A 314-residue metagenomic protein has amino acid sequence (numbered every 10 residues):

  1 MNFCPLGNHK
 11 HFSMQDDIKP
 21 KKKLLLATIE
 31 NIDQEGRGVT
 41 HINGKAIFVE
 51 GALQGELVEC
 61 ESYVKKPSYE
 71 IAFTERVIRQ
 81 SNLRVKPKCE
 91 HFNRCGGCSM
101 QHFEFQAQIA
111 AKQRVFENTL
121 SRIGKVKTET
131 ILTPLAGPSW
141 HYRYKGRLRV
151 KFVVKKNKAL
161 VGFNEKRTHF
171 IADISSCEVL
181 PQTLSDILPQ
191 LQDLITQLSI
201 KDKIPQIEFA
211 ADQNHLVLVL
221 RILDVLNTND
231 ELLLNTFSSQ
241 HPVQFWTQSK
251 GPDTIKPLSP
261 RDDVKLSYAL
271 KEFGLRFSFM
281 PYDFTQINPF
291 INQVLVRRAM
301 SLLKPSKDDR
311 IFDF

Functional and structural regions predicted by a protein language model:
C4-F314: Accessory RNA-recognition modules of RNA-modification enzymes
